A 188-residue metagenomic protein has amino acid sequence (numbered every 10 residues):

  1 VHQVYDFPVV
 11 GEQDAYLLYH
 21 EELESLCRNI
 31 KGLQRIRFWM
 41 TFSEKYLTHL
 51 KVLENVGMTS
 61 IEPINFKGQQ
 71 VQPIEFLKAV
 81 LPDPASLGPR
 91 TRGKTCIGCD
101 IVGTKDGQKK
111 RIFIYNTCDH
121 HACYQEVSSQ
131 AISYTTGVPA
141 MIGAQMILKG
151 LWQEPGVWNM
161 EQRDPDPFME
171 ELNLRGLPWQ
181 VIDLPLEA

Functional and structural regions predicted by a protein language model:
V1-A188: C-terminal catalytic/substrate-binding lobe primarily of soluble NAD(P)-dependent oxidoreductases
